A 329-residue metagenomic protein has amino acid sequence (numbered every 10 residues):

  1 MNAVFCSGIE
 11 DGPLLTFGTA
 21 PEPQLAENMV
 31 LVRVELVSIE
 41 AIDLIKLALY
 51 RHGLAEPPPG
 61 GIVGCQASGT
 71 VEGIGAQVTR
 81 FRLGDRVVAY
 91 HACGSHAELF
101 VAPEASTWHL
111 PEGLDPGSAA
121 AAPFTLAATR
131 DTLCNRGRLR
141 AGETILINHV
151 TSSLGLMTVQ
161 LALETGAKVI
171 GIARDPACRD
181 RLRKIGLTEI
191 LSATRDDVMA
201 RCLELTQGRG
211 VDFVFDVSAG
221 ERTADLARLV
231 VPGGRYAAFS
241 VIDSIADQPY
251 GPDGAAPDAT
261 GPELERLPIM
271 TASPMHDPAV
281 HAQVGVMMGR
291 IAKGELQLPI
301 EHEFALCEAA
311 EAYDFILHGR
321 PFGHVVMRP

Functional and structural regions predicted by a protein language model:
D11, A20-S68: N-terminal glycine-rich beta->alpha transition that marks the start or flank of a dinucleotide-binding site
L47, S68-H91: A glycine-/small-residue-rich N-terminal strand-loop-strand element that serves as the cofactor-binding glycine loop
R86-H149: NAD(P)H dinucleotide-binding glycine-rich loop of Rossmann-like/cofactor-binding domains, especially the beta1-alpha1
L126-R195: Mid-domain Rossmann-like dinucleotide-binding core that forms the NAD(H)/NADP(H) cofactor-binding site
D197-G208: Short amphipathic alpha-helix with an adjacent loop that forms part of the alpha/beta core around
E221-E295, P329: Glycine-rich phosphate-binding loop and adjacent beta-alpha segment of Rossmann(oid) nucleotide-cofactor-binding
G289, K293-P299, A310-P329: C-terminal capping/lid region of NAD(P)-dependent oxidoreductase domains
